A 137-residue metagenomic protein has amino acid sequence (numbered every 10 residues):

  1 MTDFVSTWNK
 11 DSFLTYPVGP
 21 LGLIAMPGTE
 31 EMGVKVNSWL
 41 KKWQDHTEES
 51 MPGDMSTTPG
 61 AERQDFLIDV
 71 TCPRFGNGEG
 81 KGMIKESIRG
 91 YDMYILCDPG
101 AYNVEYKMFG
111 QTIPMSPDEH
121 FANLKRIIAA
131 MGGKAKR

Functional and structural regions predicted by a protein language model:
M1-R137: PRPP-associated nucleotide enzymes
